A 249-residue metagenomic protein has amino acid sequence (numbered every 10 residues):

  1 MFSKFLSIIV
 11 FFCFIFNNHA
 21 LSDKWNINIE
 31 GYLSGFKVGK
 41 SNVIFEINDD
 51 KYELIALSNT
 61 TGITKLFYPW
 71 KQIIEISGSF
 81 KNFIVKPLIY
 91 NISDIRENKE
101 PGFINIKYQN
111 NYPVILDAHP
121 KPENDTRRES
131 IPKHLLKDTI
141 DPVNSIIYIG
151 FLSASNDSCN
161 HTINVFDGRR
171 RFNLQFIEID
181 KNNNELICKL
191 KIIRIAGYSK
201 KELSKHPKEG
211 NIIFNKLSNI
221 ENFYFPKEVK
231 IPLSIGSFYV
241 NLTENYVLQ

Functional and structural regions predicted by a protein language model:
M1-S3: N-terminal secretory signal peptides that target proteins for export/translocation
F5-F16: Sec-dependent N-terminal signal peptides
L6, A20, V85, V143-I146: Alpha-helical structural elements
I15-N17, T139-P142, I220: Intrinsically disordered, low-complexity peptide-like regions
L21-Y108, F151-Q249: Acidic, serine/threonine-rich low-complexity disordered tracts
K86-D138: Surface-exposed, polar helix/loop patches in the mature regions of secreted/periplasmic/lumenal proteins that form
I115-F176: A charged, solvent-exposed segment within the mature domains of Sec-exported extracytoplasmic proteins
